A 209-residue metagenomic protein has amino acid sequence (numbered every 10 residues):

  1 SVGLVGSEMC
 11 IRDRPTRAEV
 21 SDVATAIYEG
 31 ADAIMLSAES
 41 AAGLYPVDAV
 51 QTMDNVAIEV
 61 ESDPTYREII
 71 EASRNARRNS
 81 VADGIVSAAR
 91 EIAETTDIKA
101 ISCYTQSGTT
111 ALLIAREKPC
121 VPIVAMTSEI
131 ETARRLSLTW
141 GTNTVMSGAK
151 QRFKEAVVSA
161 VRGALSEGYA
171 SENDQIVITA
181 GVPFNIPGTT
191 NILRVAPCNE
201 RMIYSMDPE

Functional and structural regions predicted by a protein language model:
S1-G6, C10-I11: Single conserved hydrophobic/aromatic residue that forms the stacking wall/gate of nucleotide- or nucleobase-binding
D22-P46: Glycine-rich phosphate-binding active-site loops on the catalytic face of alpha/beta enzymes
S37-A38, G43, S62-S73, K99 (+2 more regions): Flexible, glycine/charged-enriched surface loops at secondary-structure junctions
S40-D63, I192-V195: C-terminal helical cap(s) of enzyme catalytic domains, especially alpha/beta-barrels
M53-R90, M206-E209: Long, charged amphipathic helices and adjacent flexible linkers at domain junctions
G84-I98, V157-G168, D174: Phosphate-interacting basic helix/loop segments used at nucleotide- and nucleic-acid interfaces
T110-L112, K118-E155: Nucleotide-binding motor/catalytic cores of P-loop/tubulin-like NTPases across gene-expression machines
R162, S171-F184, T189-M202: C-terminal binding/interaction regions
